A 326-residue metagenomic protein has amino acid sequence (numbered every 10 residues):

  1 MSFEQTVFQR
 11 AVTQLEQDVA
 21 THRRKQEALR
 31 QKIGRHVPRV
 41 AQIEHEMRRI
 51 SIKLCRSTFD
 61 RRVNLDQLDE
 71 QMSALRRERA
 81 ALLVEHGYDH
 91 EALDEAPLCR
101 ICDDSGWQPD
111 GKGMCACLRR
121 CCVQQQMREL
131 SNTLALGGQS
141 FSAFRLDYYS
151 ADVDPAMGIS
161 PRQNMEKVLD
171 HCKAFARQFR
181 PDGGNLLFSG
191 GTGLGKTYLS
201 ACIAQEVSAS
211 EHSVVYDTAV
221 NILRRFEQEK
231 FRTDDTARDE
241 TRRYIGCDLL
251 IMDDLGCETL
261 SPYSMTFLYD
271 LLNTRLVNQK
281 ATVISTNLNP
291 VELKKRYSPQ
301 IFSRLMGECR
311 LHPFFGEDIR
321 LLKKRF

Functional and structural regions predicted by a protein language model:
S2-Q14, D18-E44: Short, charge/polar-rich alpha-helical segments
G87-Q139: Interdomain "pre-motor" coupling segment immediately N-terminal to P-loop NTPase/helicase cores
G137, F141-L186: Pre-Walker A (pre-P-loop) alpha-helix and adjacent loop at the N terminus of AAA/AAA+ ATPase modules, a conserved
V153-E166, L186, S208-G246: Short glycine-rich substrate-engagement loop in P-loop NTPases that contacts/grips substrate
D182-L199: Walker A/P-loop nucleotide-binding motif
G184, H212-S213, G246-L249, N278-I284: Loop/turn-to-beta-strand initiation segments
I222-E229, D235, L255-F326: Replace "adjacent to P-loop NTPase cores in ATP/GTP-dependent enzymes" with "adjacent to NTP-binding cores
